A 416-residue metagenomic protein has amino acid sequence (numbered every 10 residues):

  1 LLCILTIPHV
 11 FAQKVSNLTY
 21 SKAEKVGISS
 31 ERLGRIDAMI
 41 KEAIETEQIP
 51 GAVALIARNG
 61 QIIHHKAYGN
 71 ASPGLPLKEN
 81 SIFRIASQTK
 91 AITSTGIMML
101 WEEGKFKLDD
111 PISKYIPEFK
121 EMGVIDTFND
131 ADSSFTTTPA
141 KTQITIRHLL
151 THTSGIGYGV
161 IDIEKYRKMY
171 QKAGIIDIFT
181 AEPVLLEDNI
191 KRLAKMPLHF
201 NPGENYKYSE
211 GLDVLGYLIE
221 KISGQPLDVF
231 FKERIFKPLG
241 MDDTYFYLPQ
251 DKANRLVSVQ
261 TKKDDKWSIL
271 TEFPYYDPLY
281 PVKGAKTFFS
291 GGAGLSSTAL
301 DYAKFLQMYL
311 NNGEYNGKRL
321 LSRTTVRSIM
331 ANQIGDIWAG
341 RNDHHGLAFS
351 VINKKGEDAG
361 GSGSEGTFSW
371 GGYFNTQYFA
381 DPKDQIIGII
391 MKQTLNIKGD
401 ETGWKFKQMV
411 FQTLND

Functional and structural regions predicted by a protein language model:
L1-S16: Bacterial Sec-dependent N-terminal signal peptides
K14-K25, A173-D177: Short, contiguous pre-domain boundary segments
L18-I85, K105-K107, E121-N129, Y280 (+1 more regions): Short, conserved catalytic-motif segment at the N-terminal edge
G34, I40, A54, G60 (+5 more regions): Active-site SXXK
G69-N70, P274, T394: A generic structural motif
K120-E365: Short, surface-exposed loop or secondary-structure junction motifs that flank catalytic or metal-binding residues
T367, F374-I387: Short, surface-exposed beta-strand/loop micro-motifs that present aromatic residues
I390-M391: C-terminal soluble interaction/assembly domains
